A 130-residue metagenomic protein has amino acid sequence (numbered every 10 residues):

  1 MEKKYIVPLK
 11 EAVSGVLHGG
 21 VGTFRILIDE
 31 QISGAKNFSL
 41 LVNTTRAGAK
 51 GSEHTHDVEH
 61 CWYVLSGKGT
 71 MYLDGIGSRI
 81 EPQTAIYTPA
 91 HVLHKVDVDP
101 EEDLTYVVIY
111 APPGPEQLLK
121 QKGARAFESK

Functional and structural regions predicted by a protein language model:
M1-N37, Q121-K130: A short, N-terminal "cap"/entry segment at the start of jelly-roll beta-barrel domains of the cupin/DSBH fold
L40, Y87, E102-L118: A short hydrophobic beta-strand segment most commonly corresponding to one strand of the jelly-roll/cupin
L41-H56: Conserved short histidine dyad/triad with adjacent acidic residue
D57, I76, V92-L93, E102 (+1 more regions): A generic "binding-loop/recognition-motif" signal
E59-G69, D74: Glycine- and acidic-residue-biased ligand/ion/polar-headgroup-sensing regions
G75-A90: Short acidic-glycine-tyrosine-enriched beta hairpin
V98-D99: Asparagine-centered strand-capping/turn motif at beta-strand->loop junctions
